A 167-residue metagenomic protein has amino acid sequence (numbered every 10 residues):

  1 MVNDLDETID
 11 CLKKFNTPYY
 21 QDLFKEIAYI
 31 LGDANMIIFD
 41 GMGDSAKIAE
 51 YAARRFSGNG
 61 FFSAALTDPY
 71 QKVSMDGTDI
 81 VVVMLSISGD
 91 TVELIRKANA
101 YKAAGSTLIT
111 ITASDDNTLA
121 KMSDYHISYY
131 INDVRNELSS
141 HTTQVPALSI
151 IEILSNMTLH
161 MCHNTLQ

Functional and structural regions predicted by a protein language model:
M1-L23: HTH-adjacent hinge/linker in prokaryotic transcriptional regulators
D10, L23-K25, G105, I111-T112: Residue-level detector of functional hotspots within protein domains
Y19, L31, L166-Q167: Generic low-polarity alpha-helical segments
D22-A34: Glycine-rich phosphate/diphosphate-binding loops that line cofactor/substrate pockets in enzymes
L23, C162-Q167: Active-site phosphate/pyrophosphate-binding segments
G32-H163: Glycine-rich phosphate-binding loops that contact phosphosugars or nucleotide phosphates
